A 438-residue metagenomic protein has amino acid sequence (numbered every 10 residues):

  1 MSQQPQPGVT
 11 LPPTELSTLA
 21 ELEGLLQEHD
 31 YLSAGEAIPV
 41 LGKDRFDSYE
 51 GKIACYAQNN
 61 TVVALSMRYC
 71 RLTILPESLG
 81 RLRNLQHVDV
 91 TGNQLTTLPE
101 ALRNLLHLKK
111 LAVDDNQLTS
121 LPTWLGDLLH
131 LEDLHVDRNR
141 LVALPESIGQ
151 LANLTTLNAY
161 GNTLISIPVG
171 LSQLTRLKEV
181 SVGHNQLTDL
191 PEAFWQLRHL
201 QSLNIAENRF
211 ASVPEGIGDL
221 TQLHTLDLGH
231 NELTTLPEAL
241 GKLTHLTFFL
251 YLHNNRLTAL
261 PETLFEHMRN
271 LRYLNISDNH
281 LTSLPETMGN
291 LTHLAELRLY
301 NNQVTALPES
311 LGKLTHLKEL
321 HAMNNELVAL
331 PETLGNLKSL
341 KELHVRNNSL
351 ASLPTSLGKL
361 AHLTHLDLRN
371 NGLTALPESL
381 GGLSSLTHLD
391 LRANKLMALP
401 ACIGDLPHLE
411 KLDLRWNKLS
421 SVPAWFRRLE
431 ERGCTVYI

Functional and structural regions predicted by a protein language model:
M1-E77, R81, Q86-T91, T96-E100 (+14 more regions): The feature captures the LRR N-terminal capping module
